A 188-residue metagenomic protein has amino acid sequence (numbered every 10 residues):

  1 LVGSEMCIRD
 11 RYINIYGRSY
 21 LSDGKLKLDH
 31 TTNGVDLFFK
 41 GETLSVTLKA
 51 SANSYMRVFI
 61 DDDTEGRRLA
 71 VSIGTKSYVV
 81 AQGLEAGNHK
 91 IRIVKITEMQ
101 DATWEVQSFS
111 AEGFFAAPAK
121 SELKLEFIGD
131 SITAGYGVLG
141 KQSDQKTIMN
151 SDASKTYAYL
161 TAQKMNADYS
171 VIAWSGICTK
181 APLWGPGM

Functional and structural regions predicted by a protein language model:
L1-I8: Short, small-residue-biased leader/transition segments that mark boundaries at the very start of proteins
Y20-F39: Short beta-strands within extracellular/lumenal beta-sheet-rich domains
T32, M99, V138-M188: Conserved SGNH/GDSL esterase-like catalytic core that processes O-acyl groups on lipids and polysaccharides
F39-A52: A short beta-strand element within beta-rich, extracytoplasmic domains of secreted/secretory-pathway proteins
L44-V46, T75-E105: Short, well-structured beta-strand segments within conserved domains
N53-T64: Short, surface-exposed beta-strand/strand-loop-strand elements in extracellular ectodomains
I96-L125, G129, Q142: Exposed low-complexity, polar/acidic, P/S/T/G-rich flexible segments that act as propeptides, protease-susceptible
K124-I128, T133, Y169-A173: Structural recognition of the beta-strand scaffold that forms the well-ordered cores of secreted hydrolase catalytic
